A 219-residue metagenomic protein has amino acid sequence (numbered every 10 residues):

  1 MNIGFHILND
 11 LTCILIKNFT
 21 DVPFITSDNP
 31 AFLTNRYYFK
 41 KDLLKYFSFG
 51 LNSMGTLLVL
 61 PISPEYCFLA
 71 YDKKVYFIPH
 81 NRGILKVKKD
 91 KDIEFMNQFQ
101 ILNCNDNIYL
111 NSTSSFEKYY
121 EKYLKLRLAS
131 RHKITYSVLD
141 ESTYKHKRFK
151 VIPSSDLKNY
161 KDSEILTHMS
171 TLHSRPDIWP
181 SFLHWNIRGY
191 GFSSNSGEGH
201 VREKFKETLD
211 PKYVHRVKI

Functional and structural regions predicted by a protein language model:
M1-I219: Alpha-helical structural context detector biased toward long hydrophobic helices
